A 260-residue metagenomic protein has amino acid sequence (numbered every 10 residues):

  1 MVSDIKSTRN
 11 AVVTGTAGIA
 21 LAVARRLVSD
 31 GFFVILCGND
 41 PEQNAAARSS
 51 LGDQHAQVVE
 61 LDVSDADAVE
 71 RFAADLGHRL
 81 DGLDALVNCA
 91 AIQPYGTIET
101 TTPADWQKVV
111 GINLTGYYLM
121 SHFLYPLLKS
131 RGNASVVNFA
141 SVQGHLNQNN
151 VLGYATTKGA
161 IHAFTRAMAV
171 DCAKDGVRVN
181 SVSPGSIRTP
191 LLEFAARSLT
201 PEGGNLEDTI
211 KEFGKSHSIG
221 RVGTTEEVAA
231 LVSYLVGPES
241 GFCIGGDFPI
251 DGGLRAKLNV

Functional and structural regions predicted by a protein language model:
S3-I35: Canonical Rossmann dinucleotide-binding motif of NAD(H)/NADP(H)-dependent dehydrogenases/reductases, specifically
V87, A173, R178, C243-G245: Short, small/polar-rich loop/turn modules that mediate ligand/substrate recognition or access, typified
T97-I98, D105-V110, F213: Substrate-binding pocket helix/loop in short-chain dehydrogenase/reductase
S121, T157, T165: Active-site helix of classical SDR
P126, V170-K174, G241: Alpha-helical segment proximal to the catalytic Tyr-Lys
S141: Residue(s) in the substrate-gating loop at a strand-loop-helix junction that position the organic substrate next
L146, S233, I244-V260: Short C-terminal tail/terminal secondary-structure segment of NAD(P)H-dependent dehydrogenase/reductase domains
